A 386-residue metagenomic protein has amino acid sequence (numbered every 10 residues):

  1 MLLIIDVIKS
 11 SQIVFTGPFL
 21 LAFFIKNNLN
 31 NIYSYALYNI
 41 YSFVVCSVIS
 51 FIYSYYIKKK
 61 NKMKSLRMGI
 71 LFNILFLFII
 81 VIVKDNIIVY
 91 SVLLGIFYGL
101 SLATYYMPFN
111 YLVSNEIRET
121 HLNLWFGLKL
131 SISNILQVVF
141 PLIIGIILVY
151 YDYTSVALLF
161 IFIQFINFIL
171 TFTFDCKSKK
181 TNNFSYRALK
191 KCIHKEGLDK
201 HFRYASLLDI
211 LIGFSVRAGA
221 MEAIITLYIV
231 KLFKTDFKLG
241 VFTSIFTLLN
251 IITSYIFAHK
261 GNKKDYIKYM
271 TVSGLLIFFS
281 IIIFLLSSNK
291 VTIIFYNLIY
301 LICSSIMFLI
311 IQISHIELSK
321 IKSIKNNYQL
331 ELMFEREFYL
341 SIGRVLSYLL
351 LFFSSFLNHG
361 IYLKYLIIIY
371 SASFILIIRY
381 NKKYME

Functional and structural regions predicted by a protein language model:
M1, C176-F214: Juxtamembrane intracellular "pre-TM" segments in multi-pass secondary transporters
M1-S47, H201-S244: Helix-loop boundary and gating motifs at the non-cytosolic
I5-G17, Y41-S50, L94-L148, D209-A218 (+4 more regions): Substrate-agnostic recognition of the 12-TM MFS/MFS-like secondary transporter fold
L21-K26, S54-Y55, V139-A157, V230-K231 (+2 more regions): Transmembrane alpha-helix termini and helix-breaking/packing motifs in multi-pass membrane transporters
V48-N73: Conserved MFS/SLC helix-loop-helix module at the cytosolic interface between two early adjacent transmembrane helices
K64-I79, I161, K268-I283: Structural signature of the two symmetry-related core transmembrane helices
I82-L94, L285-Y300, M307: Helix-loop junctions at membrane interfaces in 12-TM secondary transporters
S155-T173, L363-Y380: Symmetry-related core transmembrane helices of the 12-TM Major Facilitator Superfamily/SLC fold
